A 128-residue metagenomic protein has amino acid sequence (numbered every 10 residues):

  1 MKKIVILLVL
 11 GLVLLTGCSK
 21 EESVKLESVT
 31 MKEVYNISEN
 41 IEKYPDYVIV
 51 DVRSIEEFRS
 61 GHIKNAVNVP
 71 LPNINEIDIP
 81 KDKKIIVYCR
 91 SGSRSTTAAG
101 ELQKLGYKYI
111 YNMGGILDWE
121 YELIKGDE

Functional and structural regions predicted by a protein language model:
M1-I4: Positively charged n-region of N-terminal signal peptides that target proteins for export
L7-L15: Bacterial N-terminal signal peptides
C18-N36, K43, Y47, I55-K83 (+1 more regions): Rhodanese-like catalytic fold shared by cysteine-dependent sulfurtransferases and DSP/PTP-type phosphatases
D51: Phosphate-rich cofactor/ligand-interacting catalytic cores and adjacent structured alpha/beta frameworks
Y88: Short, surface-exposed ligand- or partner-binding patches at beta-edge/loop junctions that are enriched in aromatics
